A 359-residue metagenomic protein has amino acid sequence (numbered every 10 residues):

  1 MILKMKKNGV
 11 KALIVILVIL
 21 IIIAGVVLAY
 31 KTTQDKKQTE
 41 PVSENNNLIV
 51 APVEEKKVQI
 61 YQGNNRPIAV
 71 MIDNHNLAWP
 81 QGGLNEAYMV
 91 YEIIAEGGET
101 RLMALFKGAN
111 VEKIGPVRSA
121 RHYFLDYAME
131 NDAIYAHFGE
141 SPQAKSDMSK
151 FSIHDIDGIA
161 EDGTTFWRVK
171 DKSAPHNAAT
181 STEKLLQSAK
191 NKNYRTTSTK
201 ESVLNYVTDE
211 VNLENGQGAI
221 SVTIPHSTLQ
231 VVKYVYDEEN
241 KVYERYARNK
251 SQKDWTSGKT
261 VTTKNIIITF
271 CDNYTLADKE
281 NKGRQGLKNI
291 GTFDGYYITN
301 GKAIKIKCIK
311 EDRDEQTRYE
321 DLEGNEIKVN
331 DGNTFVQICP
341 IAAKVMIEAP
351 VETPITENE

Functional and structural regions predicted by a protein language model:
I2-M5, T33: Short helical patches
K4-V18: N-terminal Sec-pathway targeting helices
K11, E40-A87, Y91, E96-E359: A surface/extracellular/periplasmic glyco- and lipid-processing/surface-interacting theme
V15-V27: Hydrophobic helical h-region of N-terminal Sec-dependent signal peptides in bacterial secretory/periplasmic proteins
V26-E40: Hydrophobic single-pass membrane-insertion segments
